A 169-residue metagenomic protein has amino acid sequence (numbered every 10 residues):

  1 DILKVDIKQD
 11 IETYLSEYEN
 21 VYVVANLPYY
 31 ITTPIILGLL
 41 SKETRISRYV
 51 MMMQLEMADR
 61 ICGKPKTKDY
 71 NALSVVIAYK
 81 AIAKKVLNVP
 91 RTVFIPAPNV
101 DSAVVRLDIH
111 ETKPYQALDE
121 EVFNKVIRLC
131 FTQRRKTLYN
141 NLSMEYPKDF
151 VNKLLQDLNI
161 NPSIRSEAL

Functional and structural regions predicted by a protein language model:
D1-E121, K125-R128: Catalytic cores of RNA-modifying enzymes
I109, V122, I127-L169: C-terminal lobe and adjacent flexible extensions of AdoMet/dcAdoMet transferase-like proteins
